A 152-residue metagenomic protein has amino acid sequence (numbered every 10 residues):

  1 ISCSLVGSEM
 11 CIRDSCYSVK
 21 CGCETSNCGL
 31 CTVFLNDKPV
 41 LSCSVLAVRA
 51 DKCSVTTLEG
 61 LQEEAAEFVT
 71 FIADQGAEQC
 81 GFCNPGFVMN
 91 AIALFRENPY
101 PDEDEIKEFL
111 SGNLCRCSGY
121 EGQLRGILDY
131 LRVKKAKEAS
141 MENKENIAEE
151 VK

Functional and structural regions predicted by a protein language model:
I1-I12: Single conserved hydrophobic/aromatic residue that forms the stacking wall/gate of nucleotide- or nucleobase-binding
R13, L61, Q75, L94-N98 (+3 more regions): Change "in soluble alpha/beta enzymes" to "in soluble alpha/beta proteins
Y17-V48, A73-A93, S111-G126: Local cysteine-cluster metal-coordination motifs and their immediate loop/turn environment, predominantly Fe-S cluster
N36-S54, L58, L94, N98-E105 (+1 more regions): Non-heme iron-sulfur electron-transfer modules
D51, T56-G76: Anion-binding (especially nucleotide phosphate/pyrophosphate-binding) glycine-rich loop and adjoining beta-alpha core
I106-L110: Short linker/helix segments within small regulatory modules
L114, S118-K152: Intrinsic disorder at enzyme termini
